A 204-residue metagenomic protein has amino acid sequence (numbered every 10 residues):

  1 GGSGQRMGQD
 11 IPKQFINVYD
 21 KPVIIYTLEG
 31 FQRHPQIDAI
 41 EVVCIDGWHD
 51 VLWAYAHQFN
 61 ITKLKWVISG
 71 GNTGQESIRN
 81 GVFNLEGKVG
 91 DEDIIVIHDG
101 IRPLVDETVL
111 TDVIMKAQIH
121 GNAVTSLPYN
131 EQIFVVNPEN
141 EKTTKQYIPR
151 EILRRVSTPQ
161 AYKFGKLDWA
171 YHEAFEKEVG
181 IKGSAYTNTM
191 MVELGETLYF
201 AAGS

Functional and structural regions predicted by a protein language model:
G1-D50: N-terminal glycine-rich phosphate-binding loop and ensuing alpha1 helix
F15, I24, G81, D99 (+2 more regions): Residue-level signal for inorganic ion chemistry
V18, V43, I68-S69, H98: Structural motif
L28-Q32, A56, L85: Hydrophobic C-terminal alpha-helix "anchor/cap" residues
D38-E41, W66, Y199: A structural signal for isolated positions on well-ordered beta-strands in alpha/beta enzyme cores
E41-V42, I97, N122-T125: Structural beta-sheet core signal
H57-D93: Short phosphate-binding loop-to-helix
L104-A201: Conserved core of the sugar-phosphate nucleotidyltransferase
